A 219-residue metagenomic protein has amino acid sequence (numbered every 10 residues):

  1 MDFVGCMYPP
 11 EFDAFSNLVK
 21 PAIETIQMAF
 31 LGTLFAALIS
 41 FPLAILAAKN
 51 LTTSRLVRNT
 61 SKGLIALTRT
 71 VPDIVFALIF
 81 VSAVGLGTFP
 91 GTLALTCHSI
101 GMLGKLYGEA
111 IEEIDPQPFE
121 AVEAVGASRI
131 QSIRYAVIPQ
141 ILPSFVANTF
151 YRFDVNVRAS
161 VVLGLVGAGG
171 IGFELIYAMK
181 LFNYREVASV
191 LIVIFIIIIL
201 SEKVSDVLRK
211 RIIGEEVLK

Functional and structural regions predicted by a protein language model:
M1-T33: Periplasmic/extracellular loop-to-transmembrane helix junction in inner-membrane transport proteins
I23, Q27, L31-I39, L43 (+3 more regions): Hydrophobic alpha-helical transmembrane segments of multipass integral membrane proteins, especially permease/channel
L43-A77, L106: Cytoplasmic-entry segments and transmembrane alpha-helices of multi-pass inner-membrane transporters
I45-L46, L106-E113, Q117, R152 (+2 more regions): Membrane-spanning helices that line or support transport/gating and their immediate boundary helices in channels
A66-S99: Generic hydrophobic transmembrane alpha-helix motif, especially the helices
I114-Q131, Y135-I141, A168: Short helix-to-coil transition segments within interhelical loops that connect adjacent transmembrane helices
R129-L163, R185-I197, S201: Transmembrane alpha-helices
A159-I194, I213-K219: Glycine-rich helix-loop "coupling/hinge" segments at transmembrane-helix boundaries in multipass transporters
